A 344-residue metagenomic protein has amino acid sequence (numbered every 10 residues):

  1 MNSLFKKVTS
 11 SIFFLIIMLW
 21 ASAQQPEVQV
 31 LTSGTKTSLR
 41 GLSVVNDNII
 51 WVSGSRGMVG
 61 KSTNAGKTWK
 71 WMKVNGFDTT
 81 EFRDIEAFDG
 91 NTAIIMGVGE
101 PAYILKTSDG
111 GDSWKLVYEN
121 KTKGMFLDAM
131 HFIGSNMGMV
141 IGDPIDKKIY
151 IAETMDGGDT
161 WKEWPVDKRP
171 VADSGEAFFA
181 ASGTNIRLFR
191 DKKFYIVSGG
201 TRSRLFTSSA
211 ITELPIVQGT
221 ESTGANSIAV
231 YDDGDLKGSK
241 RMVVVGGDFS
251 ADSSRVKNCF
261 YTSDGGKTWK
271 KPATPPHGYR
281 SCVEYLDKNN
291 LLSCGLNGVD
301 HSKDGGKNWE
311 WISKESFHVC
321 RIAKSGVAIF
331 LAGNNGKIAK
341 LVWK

Functional and structural regions predicted by a protein language model:
M1-E27: Bacterial Sec-dependent N-terminal signal peptides
Q24-K344: Residue-level hotspots at or immediately adjacent to binding/recognition sites across diverse folds
